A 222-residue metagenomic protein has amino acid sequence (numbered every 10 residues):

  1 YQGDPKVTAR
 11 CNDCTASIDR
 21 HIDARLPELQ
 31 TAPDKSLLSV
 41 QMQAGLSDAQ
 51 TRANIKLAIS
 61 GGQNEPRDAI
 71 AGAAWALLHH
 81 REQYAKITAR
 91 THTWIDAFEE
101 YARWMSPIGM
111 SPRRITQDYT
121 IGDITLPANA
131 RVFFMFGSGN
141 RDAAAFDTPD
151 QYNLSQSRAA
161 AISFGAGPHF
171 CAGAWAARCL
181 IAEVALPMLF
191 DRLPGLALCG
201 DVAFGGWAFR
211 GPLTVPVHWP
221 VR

Functional and structural regions predicted by a protein language model:
Y1-R222: Cytochrome P450
